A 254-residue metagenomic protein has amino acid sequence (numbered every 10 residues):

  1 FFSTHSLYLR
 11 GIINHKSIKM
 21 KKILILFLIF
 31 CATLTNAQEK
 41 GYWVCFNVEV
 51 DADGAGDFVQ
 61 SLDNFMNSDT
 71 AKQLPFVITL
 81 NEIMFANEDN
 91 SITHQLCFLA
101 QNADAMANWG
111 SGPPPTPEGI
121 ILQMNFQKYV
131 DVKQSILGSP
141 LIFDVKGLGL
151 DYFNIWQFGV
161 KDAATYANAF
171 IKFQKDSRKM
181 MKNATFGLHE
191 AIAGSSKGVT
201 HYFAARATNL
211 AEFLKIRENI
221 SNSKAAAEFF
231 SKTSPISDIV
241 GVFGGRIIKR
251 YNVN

Functional and structural regions predicted by a protein language model:
F1-K19: Short, Lys/Arg-enriched N-terminal segments with co-localized hydrophobic residues within the first ~10-30 amino acids
H5, L34-N36: N-terminal compositionally biased, intrinsically disordered segments and leader/signal-like regions
L9-R10, K21, G245, K249: Short, intrinsically disordered low-complexity segments
M20-K22, A37-Q38: Absolute protein N-terminus
I23-A32: Sec-dependent N-terminal signal peptides
A37-A227, S231-N254: Short S/T/G/P-rich N-terminal loop/turn motif that feeds into the first structured element of a domain
